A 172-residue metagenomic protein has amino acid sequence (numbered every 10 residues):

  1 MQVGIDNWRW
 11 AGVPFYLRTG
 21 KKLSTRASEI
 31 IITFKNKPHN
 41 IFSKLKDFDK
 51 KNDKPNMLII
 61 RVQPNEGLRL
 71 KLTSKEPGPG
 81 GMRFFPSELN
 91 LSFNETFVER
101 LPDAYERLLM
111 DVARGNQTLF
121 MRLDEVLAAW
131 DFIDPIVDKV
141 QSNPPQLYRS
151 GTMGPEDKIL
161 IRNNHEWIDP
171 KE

Functional and structural regions predicted by a protein language model:
M1-E172: Secretory/organelle targeting and membrane-embedding segments
